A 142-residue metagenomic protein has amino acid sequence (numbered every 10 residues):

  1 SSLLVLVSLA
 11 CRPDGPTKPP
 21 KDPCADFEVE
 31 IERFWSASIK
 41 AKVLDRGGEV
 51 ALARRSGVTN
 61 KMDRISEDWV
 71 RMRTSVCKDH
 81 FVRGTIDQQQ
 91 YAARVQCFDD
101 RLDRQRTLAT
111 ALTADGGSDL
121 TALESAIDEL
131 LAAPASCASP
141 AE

Functional and structural regions predicted by a protein language model:
S1-L6: Internal signal-anchor transmembrane helix that establishes type II topology
L9-A10: C-terminal motif of bacterial Sec signal peptides marking the signal peptidase cleavage site
P13-P16: Hydrophobic alpha-helical transmembrane segments in integral membrane proteins
K18-E142: Aromatic-rich surface patch/π-platform used for binding flat ligands and interfaces
